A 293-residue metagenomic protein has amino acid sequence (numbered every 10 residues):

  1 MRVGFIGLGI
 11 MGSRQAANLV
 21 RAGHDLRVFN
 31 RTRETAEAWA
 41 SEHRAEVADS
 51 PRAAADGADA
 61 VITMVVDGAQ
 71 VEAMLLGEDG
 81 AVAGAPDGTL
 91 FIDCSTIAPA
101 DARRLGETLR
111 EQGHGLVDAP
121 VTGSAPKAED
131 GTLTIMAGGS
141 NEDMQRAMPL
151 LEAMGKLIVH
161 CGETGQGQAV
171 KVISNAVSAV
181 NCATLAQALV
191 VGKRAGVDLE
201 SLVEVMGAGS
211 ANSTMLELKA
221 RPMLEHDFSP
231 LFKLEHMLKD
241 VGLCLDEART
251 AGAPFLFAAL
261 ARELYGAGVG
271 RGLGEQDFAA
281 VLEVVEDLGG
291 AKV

Functional and structural regions predicted by a protein language model:
M1-M64, T89, C94: NAD(P)+-binding Rossmann beta1-loop-alpha1 motif at the extreme N-terminus of oxidoreductases
Q15-A16, L105, L150, V191: Hydrophobic residues within alpha-helices that form the first helical element adjacent to the glycine-rich loop
T32, D67, S140: Residues in the short beta-alpha loop(s) of Rossmann-like NAD(P)-binding domains
P51-H114: Rossmann-fold NAD(P) dinucleotide-binding segment
T96-A176: Rossmann-fold dinucleotide-binding core
D130-G131, I135-G138, V159, E163-A195 (+3 more regions): Active-site-proximal catalytic alpha-helix in oxidoreductases
Q168, N212-A280, V293: Interdomain hinge/lid region at the active-site interface of Rossmann-like NAD(P)-dependent oxidoreductases
